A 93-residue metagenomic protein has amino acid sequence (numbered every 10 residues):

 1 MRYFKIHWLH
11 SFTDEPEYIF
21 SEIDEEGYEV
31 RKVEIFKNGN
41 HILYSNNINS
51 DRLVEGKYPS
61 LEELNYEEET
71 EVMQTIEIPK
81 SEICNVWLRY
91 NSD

Functional and structural regions predicted by a protein language model:
M1-Y3, G27-E29, Y44-N46, R89 (+1 more regions): Intrinsically disordered, low-complexity regulatory segments in tyrosine-phosphorylation signaling proteins
Y3-H10: A short beta-strand micro-motif
F4, S21, E29, T75-E77: Generic preference for hydrophobic/aromatic residues in regular secondary structure cores
K5, K32-I35, N49: A signal for specific C-terminal beta-sheet/loop modules enriched in small/flexible residues with GP/PG/PP motifs
H10-D14, E55-G56: A short linear-motif detector with a strong N-terminal bias
F12-N40: Short, flexible N-terminal segments of the mature chain
G39-E69: Acidic, low-complexity, intrinsically disordered interaction modules
Y58-D93: Short, compact, well-ordered microdomains
